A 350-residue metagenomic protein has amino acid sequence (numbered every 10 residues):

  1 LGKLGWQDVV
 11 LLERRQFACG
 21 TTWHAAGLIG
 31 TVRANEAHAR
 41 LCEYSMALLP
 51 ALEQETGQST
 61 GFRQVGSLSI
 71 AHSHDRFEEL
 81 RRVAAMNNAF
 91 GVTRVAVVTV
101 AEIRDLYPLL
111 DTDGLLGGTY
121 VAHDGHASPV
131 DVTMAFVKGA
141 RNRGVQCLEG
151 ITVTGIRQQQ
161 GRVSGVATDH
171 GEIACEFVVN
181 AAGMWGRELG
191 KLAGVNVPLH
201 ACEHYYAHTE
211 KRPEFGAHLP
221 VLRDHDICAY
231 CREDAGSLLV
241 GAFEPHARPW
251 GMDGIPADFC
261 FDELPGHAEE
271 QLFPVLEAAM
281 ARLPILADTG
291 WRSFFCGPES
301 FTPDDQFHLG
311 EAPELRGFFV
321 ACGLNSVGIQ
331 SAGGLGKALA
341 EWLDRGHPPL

Functional and structural regions predicted by a protein language model:
G2-W23: Glycine-rich FAD pyrophosphate-binding loop
G27-L106, D226-C231, A235-L239: Dinucleotide-binding Rossmann-like beta1-alpha1 core, especially the glycine-rich loop that anchors the ADP
G30, G155-A268, P274-A287: Flavin-dependent oxidoreductases
R40-E43, I70-E79, T119-R141, L148 (+3 more regions): Short beta-strand to alpha-helix junction loop
R63-S67, C202-E203, F294: Short Gly/Ser/Thr- and Asp/Glu-enriched loop/turn motifs at secondary-structure junctions
D75, L106-L115, R157-S164, F301-D305 (+1 more regions): A short, glycine/Asx- and small/polar-enriched loop/turn that sits immediately N-terminal to a beta-strand
T119-F177, W185: Helical element adjacent to the flavin cofactor pocket in flavoenzyme catalytic cores
P129, D226, G266-L350: C-terminal catalytic lobe of FAD-dependent flavoproteins
